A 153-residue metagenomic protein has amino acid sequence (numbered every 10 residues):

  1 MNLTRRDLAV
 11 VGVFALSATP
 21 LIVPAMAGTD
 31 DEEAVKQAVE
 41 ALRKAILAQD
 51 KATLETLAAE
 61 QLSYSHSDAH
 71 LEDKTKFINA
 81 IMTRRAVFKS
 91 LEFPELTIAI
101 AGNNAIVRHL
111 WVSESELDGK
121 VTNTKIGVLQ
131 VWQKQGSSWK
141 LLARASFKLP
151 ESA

Functional and structural regions predicted by a protein language model:
M1-R6: Positively charged n-region of N-terminal signal peptides that target proteins for export
A9-S17, P24-T56, S63-A153: A beta-strand edge to alpha-helix "cap/lid" segment located at domain peripheries
